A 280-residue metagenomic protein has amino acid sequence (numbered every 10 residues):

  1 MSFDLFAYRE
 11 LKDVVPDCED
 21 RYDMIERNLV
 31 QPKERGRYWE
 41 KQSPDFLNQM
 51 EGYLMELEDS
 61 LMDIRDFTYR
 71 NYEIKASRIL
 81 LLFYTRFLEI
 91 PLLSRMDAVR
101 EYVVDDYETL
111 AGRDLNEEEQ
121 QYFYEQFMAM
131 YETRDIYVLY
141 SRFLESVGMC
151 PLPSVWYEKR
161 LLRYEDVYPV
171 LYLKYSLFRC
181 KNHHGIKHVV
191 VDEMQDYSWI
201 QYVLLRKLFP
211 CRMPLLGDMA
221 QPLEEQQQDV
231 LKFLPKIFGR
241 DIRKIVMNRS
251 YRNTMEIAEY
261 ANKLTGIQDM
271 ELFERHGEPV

Functional and structural regions predicted by a protein language model:
S2-D66: P-loop NTPase motor core
F3-V14, E19-Y22, S154-V155, Y175-H188 (+1 more regions): Conserved helicase motor core of SF1/SF2 NTP-dependent helicases
G36-W39, D166-Y168, V190-M194: Short, flexible loop segments at the rims of nucleotide/cofactor-binding pockets, characterized by
Q42, R95, R249: Catalytic cores of large soluble enzymes that bind and process phosphate-bearing ligands
M55, E108-A111, F209, M213: Hydrophobic/aromatic-lined pockets within catalytic cores
M62-H188, S198-Y202: Conserved helicase NTPase catalytic core signature
